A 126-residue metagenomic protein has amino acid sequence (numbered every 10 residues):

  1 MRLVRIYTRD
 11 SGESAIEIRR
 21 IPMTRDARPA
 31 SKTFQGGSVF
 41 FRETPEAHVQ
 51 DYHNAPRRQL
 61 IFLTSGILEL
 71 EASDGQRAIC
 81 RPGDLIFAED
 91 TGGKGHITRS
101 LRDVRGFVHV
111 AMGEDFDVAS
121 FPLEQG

Functional and structural regions predicted by a protein language model:
M1-E43: A short, N-terminal "cap"/entry segment at the start of jelly-roll beta-barrel domains of the cupin/DSBH fold
R9-D10, T64, S73: Short, ordered coil/turn segments that flank beta-strands lining enzyme active or ligand-binding pockets
R19, S73-G75, L101, V110: Surface loops and adjacent helix of pleckstrin homology
I21-R25, G37-A55, E89-G93, E114-F116 (+1 more regions): Conserved short histidine dyad/triad with adjacent acidic residue
P29-T33, V49-A55, E71-A72, A78-I79 (+1 more regions): Short histidine-centered beta-strand/loop micro-motifs that create catalytic or ligand/metal-coordination sites
E43-P45, H53-L70, V110-G113: Short, conserved beta-strand element in jelly-roll/cupin
S73-T91: Short acidic-glycine-tyrosine-enriched beta hairpin
L85-T91, L101-D117: A short hydrophobic beta-strand segment most commonly corresponding to one strand of the jelly-roll/cupin
